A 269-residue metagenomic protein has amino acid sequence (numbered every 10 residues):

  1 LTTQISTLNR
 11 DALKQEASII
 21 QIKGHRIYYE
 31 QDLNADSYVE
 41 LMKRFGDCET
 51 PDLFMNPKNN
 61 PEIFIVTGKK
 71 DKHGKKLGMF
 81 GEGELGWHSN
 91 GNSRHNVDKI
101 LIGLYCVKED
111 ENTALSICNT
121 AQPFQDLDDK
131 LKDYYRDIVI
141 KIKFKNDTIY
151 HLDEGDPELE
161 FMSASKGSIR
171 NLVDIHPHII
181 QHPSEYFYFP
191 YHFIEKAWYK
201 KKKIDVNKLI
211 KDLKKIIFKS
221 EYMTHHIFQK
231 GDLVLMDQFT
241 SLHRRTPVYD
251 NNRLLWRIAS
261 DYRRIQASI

Functional and structural regions predicted by a protein language model:
L1-E62, D129-Y134, H225-F228, L233: N-terminal auxiliary "cap/dimerization" subdomain that precedes the catalytic jelly-roll/cupin core of mononuclear
L1-T7, I19, N59-M223, L235 (+1 more regions): Active-site environment of non-heme Fe oxygenases that use a 2-His-1-carboxylate facial triad
